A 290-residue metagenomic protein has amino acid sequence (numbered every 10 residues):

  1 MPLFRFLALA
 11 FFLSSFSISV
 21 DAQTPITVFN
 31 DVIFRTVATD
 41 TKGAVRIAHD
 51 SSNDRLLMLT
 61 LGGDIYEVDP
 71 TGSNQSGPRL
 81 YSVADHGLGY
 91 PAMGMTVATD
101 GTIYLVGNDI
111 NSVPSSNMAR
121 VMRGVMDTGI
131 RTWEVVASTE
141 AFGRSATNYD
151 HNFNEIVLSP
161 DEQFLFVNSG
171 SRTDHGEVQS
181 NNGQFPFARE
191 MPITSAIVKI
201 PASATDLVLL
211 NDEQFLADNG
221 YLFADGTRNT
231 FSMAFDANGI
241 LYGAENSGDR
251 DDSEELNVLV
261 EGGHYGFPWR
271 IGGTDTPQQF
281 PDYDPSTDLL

Functional and structural regions predicted by a protein language model:
M1-R5: Positively charged n-region of N-terminal signal peptides that target proteins for export
F6-S15: Bacterial N-terminal signal peptides
L9, I130, H264-G266: Intrinsically disordered regions, especially transient/low-confidence alpha-helical propensity segments and coil-helix
I18-A22: Sec/Tat signal peptide C-region and signal peptidase I cleavage site
Q23-E177, K199, S232, L241: Acidic, Gly/Ser/Thr-rich repeat motifs that build Ca2+-stabilized beta-propeller blades
T27, S171-L290: Beta-propeller domain segments
